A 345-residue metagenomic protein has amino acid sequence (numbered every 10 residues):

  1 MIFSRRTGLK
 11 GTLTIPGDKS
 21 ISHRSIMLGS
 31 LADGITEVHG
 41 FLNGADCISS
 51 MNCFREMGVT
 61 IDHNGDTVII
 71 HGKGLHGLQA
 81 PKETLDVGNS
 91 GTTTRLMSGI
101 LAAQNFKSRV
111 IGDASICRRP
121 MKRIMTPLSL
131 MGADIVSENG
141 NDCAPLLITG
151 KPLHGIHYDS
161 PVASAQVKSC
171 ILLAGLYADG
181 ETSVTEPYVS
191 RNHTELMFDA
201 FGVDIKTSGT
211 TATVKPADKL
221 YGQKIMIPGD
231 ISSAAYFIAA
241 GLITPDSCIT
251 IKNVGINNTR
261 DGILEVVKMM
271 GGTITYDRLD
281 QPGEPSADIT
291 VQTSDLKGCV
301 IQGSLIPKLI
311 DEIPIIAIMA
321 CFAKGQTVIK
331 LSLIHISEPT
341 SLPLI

Functional and structural regions predicted by a protein language model:
M1-T14, M51, R55, V59-D86 (+5 more regions): Self-splicing inteins and homing endonuclease
T14-S49, M57-K73, R95: N-terminal glycine-rich anion-binding loops that anchor highly charged ligand groups
K19-T36, N52-R55, L78, S90-R109 (+10 more regions): Proline/glycine-anchored alpha-helix kink/cap motifs
V38, K107-R119, G155-V162, G180-V189 (+2 more regions): Flexible, glycine/proline-enriched loop segments at strand-loop-helix junctions that form or flank small-ligand binding
G40, A80-S90, V110-R118, D295: Short gly/ser-rich anion-binding loops that grip negatively charged ligand groups
D159-V167, E186-H193, K206-G209, A217 (+4 more regions): Short, contiguous, pocket-lining structural segments that sit at or immediately flank catalytic/ligand-binding sites
I251-K252, D277, C299-V300, E312 (+2 more regions): Extended hydrophobic-aromatic, low-complexity segments
I334-I345: Single conserved hydrophobic/aromatic residue that forms the stacking wall/gate of nucleotide- or nucleobase-binding
